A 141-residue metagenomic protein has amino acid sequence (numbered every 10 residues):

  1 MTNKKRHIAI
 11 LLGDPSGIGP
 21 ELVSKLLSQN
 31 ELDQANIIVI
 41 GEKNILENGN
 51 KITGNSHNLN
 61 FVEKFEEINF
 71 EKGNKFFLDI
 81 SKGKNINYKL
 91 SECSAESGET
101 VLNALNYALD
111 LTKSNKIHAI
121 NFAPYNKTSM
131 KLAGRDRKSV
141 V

Functional and structural regions predicted by a protein language model:
M1-R137: Contiguous, glycine/small-aliphatic-enriched amphipathic segments in soluble metabolic enzymes
V140-V141: Conserved small/polar residues in nucleotide/adenosyl-binding loops
